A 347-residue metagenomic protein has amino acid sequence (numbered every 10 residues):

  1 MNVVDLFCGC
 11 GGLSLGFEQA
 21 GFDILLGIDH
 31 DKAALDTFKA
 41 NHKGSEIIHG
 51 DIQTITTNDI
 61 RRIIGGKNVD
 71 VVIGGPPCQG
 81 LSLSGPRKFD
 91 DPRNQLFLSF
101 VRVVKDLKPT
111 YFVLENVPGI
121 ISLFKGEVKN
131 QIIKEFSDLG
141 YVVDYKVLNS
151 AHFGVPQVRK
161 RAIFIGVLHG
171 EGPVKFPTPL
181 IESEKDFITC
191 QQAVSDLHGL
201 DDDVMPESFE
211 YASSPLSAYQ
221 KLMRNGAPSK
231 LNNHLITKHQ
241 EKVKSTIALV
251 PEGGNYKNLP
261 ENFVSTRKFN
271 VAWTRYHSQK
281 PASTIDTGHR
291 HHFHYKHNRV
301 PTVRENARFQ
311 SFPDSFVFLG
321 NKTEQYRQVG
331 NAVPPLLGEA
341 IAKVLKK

Functional and structural regions predicted by a protein language model:
N2-K108, P118-S122, E127-N130, S137: Core alpha/beta nucleotide-donor-binding catalytic domains of modification enzymes
L6, I121, K125, F153-Q157 (+3 more regions): Aromatic-acidic/polar surface patches that form glycan- and anion
K43, P76-P77, P109, P156 (+2 more regions): Proline-centered helix-kink/hinge sites
N58-K67, L83-F263: Class I S-adenosyl-L-methionine
I73-C78, L168, H289, P313-D314: Short, small-residue-rich loop/turn micro-motifs
P215-K347: C-terminal target-recognition/interaction regions appended to catalytic cores
